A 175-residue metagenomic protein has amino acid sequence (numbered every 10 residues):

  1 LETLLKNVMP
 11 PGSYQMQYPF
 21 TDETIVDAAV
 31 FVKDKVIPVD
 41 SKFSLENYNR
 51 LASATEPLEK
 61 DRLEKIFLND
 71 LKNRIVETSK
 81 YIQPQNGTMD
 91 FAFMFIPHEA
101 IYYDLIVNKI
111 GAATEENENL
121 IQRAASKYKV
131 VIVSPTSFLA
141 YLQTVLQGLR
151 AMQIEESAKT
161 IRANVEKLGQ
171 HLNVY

Functional and structural regions predicted by a protein language model:
L1-Y175: Amphipathic, heptad-repeat alpha-helical coiled-coil/stalk segments that mediate oligomerization, tethering
